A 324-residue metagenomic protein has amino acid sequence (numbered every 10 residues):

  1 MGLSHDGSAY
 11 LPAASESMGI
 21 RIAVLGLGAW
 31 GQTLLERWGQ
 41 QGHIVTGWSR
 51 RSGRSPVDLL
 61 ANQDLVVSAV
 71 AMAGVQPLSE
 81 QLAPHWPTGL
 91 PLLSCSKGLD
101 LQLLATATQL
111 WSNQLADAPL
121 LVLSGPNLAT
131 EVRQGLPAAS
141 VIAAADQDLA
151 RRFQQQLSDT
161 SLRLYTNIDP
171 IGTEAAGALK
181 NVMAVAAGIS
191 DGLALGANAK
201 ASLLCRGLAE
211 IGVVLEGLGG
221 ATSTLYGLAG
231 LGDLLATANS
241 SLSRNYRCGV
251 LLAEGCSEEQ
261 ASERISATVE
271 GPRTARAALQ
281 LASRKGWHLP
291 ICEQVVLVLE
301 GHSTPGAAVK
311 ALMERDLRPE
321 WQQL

Functional and structural regions predicted by a protein language model:
G2-N62: NAD(P)+-binding Rossmann beta1-loop-alpha1 motif at the extreme N-terminus of oxidoreductases
L25, A29, T33, V70-A73 (+14 more regions): Conserved active-site and cofactor/substrate-binding residues in soluble primary-metabolism enzymes
G31-L35, D58-P137, A150-Q155: Rossmann-like NAD(P)(H) cofactor-binding subdomain of soluble oxidoreductases
Q41, G74, H85, L110-A118 (+1 more regions): Internal alpha-helical scaffold of NAD(P)-dependent oxidoreductase catalytic cores
A61-N62, L179, L231: Alpha-helix C-terminal capping/helix-to-coil transition sites in glycosyltransferase folds
S94, P119-S124, L164-I168, Y226-G227 (+1 more regions): General beta-strand structural signal in soluble alpha/beta enzymes
A187-D191, E216-G220, T224-Y226, G230 (+1 more regions): NAD(P)-dependent Rossmann-like dehydrogenase/reductase catalytic/cofactor-binding core
